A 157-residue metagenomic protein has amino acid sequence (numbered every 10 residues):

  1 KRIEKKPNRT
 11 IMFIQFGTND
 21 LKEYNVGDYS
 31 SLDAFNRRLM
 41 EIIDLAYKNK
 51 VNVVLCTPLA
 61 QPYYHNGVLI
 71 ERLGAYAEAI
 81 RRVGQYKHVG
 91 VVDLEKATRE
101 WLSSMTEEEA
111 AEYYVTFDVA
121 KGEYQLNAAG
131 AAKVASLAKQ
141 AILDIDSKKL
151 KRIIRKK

Functional and structural regions predicted by a protein language model:
K1-A132, S136-I154: Alpha-helical cap/lid subdomain in secreted, periplasmic, or secretory-pathway luminal O-acyl-processing enzymes
